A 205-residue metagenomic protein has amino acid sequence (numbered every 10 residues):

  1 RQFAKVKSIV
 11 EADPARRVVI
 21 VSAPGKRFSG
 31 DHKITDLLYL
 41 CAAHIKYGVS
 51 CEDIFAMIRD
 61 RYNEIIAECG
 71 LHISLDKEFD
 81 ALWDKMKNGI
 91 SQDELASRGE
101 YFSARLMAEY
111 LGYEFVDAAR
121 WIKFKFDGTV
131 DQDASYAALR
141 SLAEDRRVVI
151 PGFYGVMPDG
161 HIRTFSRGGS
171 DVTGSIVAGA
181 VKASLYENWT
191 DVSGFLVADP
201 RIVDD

Functional and structural regions predicted by a protein language model:
R1-D205: Nucleotide/pyrophosphate-binding catalytic subdomain
